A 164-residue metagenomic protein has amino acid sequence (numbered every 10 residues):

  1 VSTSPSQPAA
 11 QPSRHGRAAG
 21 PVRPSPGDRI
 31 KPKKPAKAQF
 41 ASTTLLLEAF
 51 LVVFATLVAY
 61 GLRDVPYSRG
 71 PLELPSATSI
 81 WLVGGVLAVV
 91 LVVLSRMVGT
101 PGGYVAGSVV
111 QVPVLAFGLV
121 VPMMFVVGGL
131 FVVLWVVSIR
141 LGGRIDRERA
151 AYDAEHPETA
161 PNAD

Functional and structural regions predicted by a protein language model:
S2-E48: Cytosolic juxtamembrane helix and N-cap/initiation of the first transmembrane helix
L57-W81, A116-F125: Membrane interfacial helix motifs at helix-loop boundaries and amphipathic/re-entrant anchors
Y60-S68, G99-G103, M123, I139 (+1 more regions): Transmembrane helix-loop junctions in multipass membrane proteins, especially transporters and channels
L72-I80, L91-Y104: Short, amphipathic, aromatic/basic-enriched membrane-interface segments that mark the entry/exit of transmembrane
G84-A88, G107-G118, G128-S138: Hydrophobic alpha-helical segments of small multi-pass membrane proteins
L94-P122: Mid-chain, well-packed structural core segment of small domains
S95-G99, F131-G143, T159-D164: Juxtamembrane/interfacial segments around transmembrane helices
R149-A163: Short, highly charged, low-complexity non-transmembrane loops/tails of multi-pass membrane proteins
